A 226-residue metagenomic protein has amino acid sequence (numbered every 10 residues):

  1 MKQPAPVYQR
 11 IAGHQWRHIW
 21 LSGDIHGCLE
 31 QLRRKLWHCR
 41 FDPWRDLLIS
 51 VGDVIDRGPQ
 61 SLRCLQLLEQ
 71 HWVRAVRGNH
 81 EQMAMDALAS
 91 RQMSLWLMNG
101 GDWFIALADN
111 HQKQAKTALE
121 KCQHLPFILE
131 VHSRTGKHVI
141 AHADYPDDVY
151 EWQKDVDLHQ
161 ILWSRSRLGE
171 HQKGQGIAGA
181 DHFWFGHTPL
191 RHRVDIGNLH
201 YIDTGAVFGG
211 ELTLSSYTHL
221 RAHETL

Functional and structural regions predicted by a protein language model:
M1-S22, H26: Short glycine- and acidic-rich boundary segments immediately preceding or forming the N-terminal edge of structured
G13-I19, V131-H138: Beta-strand-turn-beta hairpins that frame and shape the catalytic cleft of phosphate-ester-processing enzymes
H18-S22, G27-W96: Core catalytic region of metal-dependent phosphoesterases/phosphodiesterases, especially metallo-beta-lactamase-like
S22-G23, I49-G52, A75-G78, A141 (+2 more regions): Active-site neighborhood of phospho(di)ester-bond hydrolases with catalytic His/Asp-centered motifs
H26-E30, D56-P59, Q82-D86, D147-D148 (+2 more regions): Active-site environment of divalent metal-dependent phosphoester hydrolases
S61-V131, T135-K137, Q160-H171: Active-site neighborhood of divalent metal-dependent phosphoester bond hydrolases
I128-E130, L212-S216: Short beta-strand scaffold segments in enzyme catalytic cores
H219-L220, E224-L226: Single conserved hydrophobic/aromatic residue that forms the stacking wall/gate of nucleotide- or nucleobase-binding
